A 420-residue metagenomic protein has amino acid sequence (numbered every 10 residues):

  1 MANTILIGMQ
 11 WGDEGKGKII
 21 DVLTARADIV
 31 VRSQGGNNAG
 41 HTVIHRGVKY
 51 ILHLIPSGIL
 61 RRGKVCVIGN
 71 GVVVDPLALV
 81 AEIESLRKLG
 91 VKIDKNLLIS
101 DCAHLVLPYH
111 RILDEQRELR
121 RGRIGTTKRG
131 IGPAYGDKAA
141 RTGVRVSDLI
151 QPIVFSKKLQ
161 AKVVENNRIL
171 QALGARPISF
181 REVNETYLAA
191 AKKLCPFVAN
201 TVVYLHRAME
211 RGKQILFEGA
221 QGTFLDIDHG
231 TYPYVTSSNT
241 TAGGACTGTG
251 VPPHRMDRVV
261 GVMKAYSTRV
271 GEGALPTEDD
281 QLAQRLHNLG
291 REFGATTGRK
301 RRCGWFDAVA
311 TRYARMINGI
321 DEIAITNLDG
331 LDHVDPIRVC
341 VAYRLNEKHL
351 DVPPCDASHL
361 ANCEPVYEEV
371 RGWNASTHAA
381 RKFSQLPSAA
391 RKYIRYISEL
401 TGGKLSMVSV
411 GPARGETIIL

Functional and structural regions predicted by a protein language model:
M1-L420: Non-transmembrane, aqueous-exposed alpha-helical and coiled segments at domain scale
